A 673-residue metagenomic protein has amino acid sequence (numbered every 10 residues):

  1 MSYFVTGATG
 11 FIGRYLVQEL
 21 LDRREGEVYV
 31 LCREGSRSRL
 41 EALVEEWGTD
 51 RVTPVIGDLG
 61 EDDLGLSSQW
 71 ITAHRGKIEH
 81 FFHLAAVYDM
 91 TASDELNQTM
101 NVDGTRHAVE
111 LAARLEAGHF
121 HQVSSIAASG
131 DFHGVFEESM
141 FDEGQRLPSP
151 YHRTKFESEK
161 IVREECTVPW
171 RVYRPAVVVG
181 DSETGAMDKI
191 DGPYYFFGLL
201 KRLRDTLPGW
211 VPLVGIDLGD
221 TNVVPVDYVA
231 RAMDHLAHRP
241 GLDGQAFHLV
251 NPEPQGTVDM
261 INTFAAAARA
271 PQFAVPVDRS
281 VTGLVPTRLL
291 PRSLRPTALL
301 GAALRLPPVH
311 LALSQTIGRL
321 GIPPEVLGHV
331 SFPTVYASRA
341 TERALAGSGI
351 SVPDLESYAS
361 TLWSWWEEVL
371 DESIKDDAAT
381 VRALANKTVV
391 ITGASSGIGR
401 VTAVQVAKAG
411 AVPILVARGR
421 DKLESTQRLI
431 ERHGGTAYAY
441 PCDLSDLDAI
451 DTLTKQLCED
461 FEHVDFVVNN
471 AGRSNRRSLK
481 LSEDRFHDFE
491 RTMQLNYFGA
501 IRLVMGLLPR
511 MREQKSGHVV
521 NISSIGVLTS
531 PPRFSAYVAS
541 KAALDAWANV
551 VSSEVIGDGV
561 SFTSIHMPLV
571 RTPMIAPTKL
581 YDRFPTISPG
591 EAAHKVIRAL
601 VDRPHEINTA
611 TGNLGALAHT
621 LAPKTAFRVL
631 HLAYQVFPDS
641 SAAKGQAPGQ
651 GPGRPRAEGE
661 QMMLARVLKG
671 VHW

Functional and structural regions predicted by a protein language model:
T9, T388, S395-S396: Conserved glycine-rich cofactor-binding loop
E25-R37, A411-S425: Conserved glycine-rich Rossmann-like NAD(P)H-binding loop of the short-chain dehydrogenase/reductase
L59-L64, P441-T452, F486: The beta1-alpha1 cofactor-binding region of Rossmann-like NAD(H)/NADP(H)-dependent oxidoreductases
H80-L84, T91-P150, R171, T184 (+1 more regions): Conserved Rossmann-fold NAD(P)-dependent oxidoreductase catalytic core, especially the SDR/UDP-sugar
D89-E95, S474-E490, R533: Conserved mid-core segment of classical short-chain dehydrogenase/reductases
P150, T154, V504, S540: Active-site helix of classical SDR
A186-G219, T263-F264, S553-T620, T625-R628 (+1 more regions): SDR active-site lid
H235-E325, R343, K595, D602 (+2 more regions): Mid/C-terminal beta-alpha module of Rossmann-like enzyme folds, strongest in SDR-family dehydrogenases/epimerases
